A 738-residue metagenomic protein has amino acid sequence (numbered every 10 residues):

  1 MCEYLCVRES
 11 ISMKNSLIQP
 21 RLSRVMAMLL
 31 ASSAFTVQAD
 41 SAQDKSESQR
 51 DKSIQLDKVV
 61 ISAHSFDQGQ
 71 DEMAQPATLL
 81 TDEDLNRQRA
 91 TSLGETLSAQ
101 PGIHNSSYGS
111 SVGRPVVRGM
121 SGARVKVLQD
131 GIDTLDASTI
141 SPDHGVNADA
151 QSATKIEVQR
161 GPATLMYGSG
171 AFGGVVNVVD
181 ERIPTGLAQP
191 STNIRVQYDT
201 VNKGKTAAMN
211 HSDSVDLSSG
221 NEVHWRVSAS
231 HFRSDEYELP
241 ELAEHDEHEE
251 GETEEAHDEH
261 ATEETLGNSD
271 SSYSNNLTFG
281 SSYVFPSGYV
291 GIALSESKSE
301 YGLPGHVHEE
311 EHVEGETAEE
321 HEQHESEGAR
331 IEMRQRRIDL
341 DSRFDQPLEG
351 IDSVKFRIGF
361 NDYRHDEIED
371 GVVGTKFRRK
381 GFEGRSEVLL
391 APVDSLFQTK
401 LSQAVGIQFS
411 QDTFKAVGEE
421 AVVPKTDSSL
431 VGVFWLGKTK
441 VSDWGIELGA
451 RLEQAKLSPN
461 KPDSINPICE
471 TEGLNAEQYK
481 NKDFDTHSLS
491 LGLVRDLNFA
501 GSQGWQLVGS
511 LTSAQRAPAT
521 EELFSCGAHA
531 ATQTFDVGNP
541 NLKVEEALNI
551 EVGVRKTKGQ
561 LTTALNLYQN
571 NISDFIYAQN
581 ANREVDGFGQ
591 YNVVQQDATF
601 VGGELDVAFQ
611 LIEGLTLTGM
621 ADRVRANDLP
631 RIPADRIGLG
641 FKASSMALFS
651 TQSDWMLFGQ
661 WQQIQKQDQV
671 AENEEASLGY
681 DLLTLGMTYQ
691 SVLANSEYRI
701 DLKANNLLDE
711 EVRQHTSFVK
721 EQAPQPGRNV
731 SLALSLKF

Functional and structural regions predicted by a protein language model:
M28, S214-L217, S228, S282-P286 (+9 more regions): Conserved C-terminal beta-signal and adjacent last beta-strands/turns of outer-membrane beta-barrel proteins
D44-K45, K440-I446, A564, Y568-I572 (+2 more regions): Gram-negative outer-membrane beta-barrel transporters
D133-R160: Short acidic/polar hinge/loop motifs at secondary-structure boundaries that mediate gating or recognition
S152-K155, R160, L165-E244, S271-N275: Outer-membrane beta-barrel translocator/receptor signature
N202-R233, H245-P304, E332-D345, F397-L401 (+4 more regions): Transmembrane beta-barrel wall of Gram-negative outer-membrane proteins
N268-D270, Y289-S353, F360-E383, E419-D427 (+1 more regions): Flexible loop and strand-edge segments within Gram-negative outer membrane beta-barrel domains
S269, R379-V388, G432, V537-K543 (+4 more regions): Outer membrane beta-barrel strand-and-loop segments of large Gram-negative receptors, especially TonB-dependent
Q411-T413, K456-E477, N481, L497-N549 (+4 more regions): Surface-exposed extracellular loop regions of Gram-negative outer-membrane beta-barrel proteins, predominantly
